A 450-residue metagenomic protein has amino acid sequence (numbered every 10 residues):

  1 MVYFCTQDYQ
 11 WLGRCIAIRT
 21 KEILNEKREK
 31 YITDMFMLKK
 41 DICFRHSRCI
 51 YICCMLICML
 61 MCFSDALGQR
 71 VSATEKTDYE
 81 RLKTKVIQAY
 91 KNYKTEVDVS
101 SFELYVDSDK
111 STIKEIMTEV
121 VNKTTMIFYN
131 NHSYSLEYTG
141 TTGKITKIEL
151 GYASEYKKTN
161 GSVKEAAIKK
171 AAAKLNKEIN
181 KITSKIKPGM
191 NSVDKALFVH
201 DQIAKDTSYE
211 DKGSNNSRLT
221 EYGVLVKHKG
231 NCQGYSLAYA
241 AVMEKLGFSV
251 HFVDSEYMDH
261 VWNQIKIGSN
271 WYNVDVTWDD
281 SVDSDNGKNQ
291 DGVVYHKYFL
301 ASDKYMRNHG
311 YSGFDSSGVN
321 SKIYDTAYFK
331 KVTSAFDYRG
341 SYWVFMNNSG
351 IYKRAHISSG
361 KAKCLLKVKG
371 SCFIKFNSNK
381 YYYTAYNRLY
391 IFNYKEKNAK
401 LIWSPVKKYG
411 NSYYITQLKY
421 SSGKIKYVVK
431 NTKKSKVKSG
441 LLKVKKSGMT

Functional and structural regions predicted by a protein language model:
M1-F44: N-terminal secretory signal peptides that target proteins for export/translocation
V2, F36-L38, L56, L60-C62 (+1 more regions): Position-driven detector of the extreme protein N-terminus
R45-Q69: Sec-dependent N-terminal signal peptides of Gram-positive bacterial secreted proteins and lipoproteins
C62, L67-M190, R307-K446, T450: N-terminal accessory/pre-domain segments preceding catalytic cores
K164-V224: Secondary-structure boundary elements
E221-G234: A short, highly charged nucleic-acid-interacting micro-segment common to nuclease and nuclease-linked defense proteins
G234-A301: Hydrophobic/aromatic-rich core segments of domains that either
